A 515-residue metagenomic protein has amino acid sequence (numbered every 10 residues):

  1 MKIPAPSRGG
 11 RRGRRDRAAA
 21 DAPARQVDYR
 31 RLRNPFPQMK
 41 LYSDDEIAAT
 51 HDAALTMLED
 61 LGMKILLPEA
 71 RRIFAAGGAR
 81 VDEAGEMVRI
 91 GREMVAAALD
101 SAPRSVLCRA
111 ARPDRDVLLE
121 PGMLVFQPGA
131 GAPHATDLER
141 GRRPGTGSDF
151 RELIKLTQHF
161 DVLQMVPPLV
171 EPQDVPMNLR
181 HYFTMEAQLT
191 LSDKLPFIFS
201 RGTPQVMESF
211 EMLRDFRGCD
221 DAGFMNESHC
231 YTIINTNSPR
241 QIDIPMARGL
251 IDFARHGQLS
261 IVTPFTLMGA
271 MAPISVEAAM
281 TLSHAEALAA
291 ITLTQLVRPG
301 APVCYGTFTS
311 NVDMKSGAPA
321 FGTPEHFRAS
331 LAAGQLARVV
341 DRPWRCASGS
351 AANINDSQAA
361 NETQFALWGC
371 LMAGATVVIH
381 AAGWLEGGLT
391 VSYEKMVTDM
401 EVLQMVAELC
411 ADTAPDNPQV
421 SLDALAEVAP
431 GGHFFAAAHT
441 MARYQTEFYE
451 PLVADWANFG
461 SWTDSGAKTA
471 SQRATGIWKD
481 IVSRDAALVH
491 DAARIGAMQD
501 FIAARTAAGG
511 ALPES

Functional and structural regions predicted by a protein language model:
M1-K40, D45-I47, L55-E59, I65-G77 (+6 more regions): N-terminal intrinsically disordered, cationic/polar leader segments that include organellar targeting peptides
K2-D16, A20-Y29, L41-H51, L61 (+2 more regions): Catalytic-core signal marking the mid-to-C-terminal active-site face
F36-M39, K315-F321, G349-N355, G383-K395: Short beta-alpha connecting loops at secondary-structure transitions that line or flank enzyme active sites
E46, L58-I65, G78-V81, L99-V106 (+14 more regions): Structural signal for hydrophobic packing residues in well-ordered secondary-structure cores of soluble enzyme domains
G141-T376: Helix-rich catalytic cores of soluble enzyme domains
G369-T390: Glycine-rich phosphate-binding active-site loops on the catalytic face of alpha/beta enzymes
